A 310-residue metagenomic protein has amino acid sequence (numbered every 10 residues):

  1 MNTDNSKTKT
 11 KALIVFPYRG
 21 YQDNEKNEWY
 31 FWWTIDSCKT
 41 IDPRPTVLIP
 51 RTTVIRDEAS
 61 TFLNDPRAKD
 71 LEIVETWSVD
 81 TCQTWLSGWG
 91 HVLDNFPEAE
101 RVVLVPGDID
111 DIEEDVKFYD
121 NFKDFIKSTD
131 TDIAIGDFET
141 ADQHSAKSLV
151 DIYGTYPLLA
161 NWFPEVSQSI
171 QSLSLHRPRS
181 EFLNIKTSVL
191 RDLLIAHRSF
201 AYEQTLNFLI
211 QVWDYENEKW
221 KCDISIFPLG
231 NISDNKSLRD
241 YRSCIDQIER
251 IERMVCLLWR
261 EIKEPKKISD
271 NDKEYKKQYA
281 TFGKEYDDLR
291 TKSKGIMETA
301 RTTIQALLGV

Functional and structural regions predicted by a protein language model:
Y21-T40: Short, well-formed alpha-helical segments that are part of the catalytic scaffolds of diverse glycosyltransferases
D36, P43-V54: Short beta-strand/loop segment that forms part of the nucleotide-sugar
P66-Q83: Conserved donor nucleotide-binding strand/loop of the catalytic core
L86-R101: Active-site nucleotide-sugar/metal-binding loop of Leloir-type enzymes
A99-I112: Short beta-strand-to-loop acidic/aromatic patch adjacent to the donor-nucleotide binding site
D115-V189: Acceptor/aglycone-binding surface of glycosyltransferases and processive sugar-polymer synthases
L194-F208: Donor nucleotide-sugar recognition loop
T205-N207, V212-V310: C-terminal catalytic/acceptor-binding lobe
